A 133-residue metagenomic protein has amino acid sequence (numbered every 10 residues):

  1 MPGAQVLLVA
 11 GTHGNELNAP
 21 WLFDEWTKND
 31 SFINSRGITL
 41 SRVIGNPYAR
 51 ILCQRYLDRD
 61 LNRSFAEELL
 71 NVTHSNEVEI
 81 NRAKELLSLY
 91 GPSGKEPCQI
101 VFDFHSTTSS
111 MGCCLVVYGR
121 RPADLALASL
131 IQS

Functional and structural regions predicted by a protein language model:
M1-S133: Structured catalytic-domain cores with a bias toward divalent-metal coordination
